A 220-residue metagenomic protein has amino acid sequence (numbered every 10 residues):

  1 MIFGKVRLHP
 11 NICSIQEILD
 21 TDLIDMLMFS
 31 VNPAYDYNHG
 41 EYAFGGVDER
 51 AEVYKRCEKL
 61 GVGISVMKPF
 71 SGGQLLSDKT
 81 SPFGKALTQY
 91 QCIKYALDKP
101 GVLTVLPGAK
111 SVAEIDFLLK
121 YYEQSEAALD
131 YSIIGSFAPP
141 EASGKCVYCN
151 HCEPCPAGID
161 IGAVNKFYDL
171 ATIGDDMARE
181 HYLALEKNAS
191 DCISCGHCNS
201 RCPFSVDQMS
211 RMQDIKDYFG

Functional and structural regions predicted by a protein language model:
M1-S65, F70: Glycine/proline-rich, positively charged, aromatic-decorated active-site loop/lid region on the catalytic face
L23, D48-G220: Structured C-terminal cap/extension of enzyme domains
